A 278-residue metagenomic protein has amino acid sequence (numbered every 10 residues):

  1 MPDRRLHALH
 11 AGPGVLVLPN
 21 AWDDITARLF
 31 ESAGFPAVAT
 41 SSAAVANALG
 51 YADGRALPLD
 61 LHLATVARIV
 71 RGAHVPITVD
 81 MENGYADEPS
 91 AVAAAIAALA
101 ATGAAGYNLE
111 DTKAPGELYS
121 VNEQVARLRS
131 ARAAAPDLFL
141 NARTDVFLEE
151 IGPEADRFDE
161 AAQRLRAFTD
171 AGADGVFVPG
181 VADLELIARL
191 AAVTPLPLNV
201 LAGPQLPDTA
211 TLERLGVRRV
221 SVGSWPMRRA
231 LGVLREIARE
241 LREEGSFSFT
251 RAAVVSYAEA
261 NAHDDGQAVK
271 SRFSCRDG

Functional and structural regions predicted by a protein language model:
P2-L9, V15-V79, G84-V222, R229-E236: Alpha/beta enzyme core
W225-D277: Extended, intrinsically disordered, low-complexity segments
